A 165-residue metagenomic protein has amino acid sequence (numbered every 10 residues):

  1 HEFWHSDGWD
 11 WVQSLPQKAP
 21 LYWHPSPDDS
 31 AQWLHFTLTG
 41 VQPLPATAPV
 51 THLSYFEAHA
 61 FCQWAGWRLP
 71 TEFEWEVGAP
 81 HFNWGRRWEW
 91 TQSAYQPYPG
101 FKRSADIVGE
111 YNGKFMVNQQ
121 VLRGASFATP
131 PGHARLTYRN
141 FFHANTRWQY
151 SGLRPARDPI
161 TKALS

Functional and structural regions predicted by a protein language model:
H1-W9, T91-D106, P130-P131, R135 (+1 more regions): Cytochrome P450 core scaffold surrounding the K-helix E-X-X-R motif and the conserved "meander" helix-loop region
F3-D28, L44-W90: Short, well-ordered surface patches within globular domains
W4-S6, D28, L38, I107 (+1 more regions): Intrinsically disordered, low-complexity segments enriched in small/polar residues
Q13, V77-P80, D106-G109, F141 (+2 more regions): A sequence-level detector of short, solvent-exposed, charge-rich linear segments
S26-H59, W67-R68, K114-S165: Disulfide-stabilized, aromatic/cysteine-rich ligand-recognition loop
T71-E74, E89-A94, K102, S126 (+2 more regions): Active-site proximal loops enriched in glycine and acidic residues that flank catalytic Cys/His/Asp and coordinate
G78-S93, F101-N118, R123: An exposed tryptophan-centered "aromatic clamp" motif
